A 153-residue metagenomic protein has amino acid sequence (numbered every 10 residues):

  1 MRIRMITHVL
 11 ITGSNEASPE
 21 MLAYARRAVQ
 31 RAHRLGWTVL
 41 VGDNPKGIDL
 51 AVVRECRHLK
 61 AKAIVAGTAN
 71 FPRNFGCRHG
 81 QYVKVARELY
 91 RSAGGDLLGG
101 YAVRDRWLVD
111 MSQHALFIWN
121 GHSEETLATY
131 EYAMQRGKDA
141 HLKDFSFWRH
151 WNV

Functional and structural regions predicted by a protein language model:
I3-H8, N15-V153: Acidic/glycine-enriched connector segments
